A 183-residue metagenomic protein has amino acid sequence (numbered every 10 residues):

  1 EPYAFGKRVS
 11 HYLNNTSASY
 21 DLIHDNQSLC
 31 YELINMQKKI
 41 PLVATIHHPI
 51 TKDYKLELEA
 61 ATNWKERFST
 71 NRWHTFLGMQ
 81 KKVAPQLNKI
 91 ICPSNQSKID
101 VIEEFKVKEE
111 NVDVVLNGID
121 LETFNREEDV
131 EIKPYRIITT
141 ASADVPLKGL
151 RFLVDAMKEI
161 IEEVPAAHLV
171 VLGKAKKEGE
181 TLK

Functional and structural regions predicted by a protein language model:
E1, Q37-K81: Acceptor-binding helix/loop patch of EC 2.4 sugar-transfer enzymes, predominantly nucleotide-sugar-dependent
E1-K7: A conserved catalytic-core segment of Leloir-type glycosyltransferases
Y12-C30, V43: Short N-terminal targeting/anchoring amphipathic segment
H24, S69, Q86-N95, T140: A short beta-strand/loop micro-motif in the catalytic core of glycosyltransferases that engages the nucleotide-sugar
Q96, G118: Carbohydrate-associated surface elements
E104, V170-K183: Short, structured helix-loop element that forms part of the nucleotide-activated donor/catalytic region
L121, D144-G149, E163, K177-G179: A short, basic/aromatic alpha-helical/loop segment that forms part of the nucleotidyl-sugar donor-binding site
D129-K148, V154-K158, L169-V170: Conserved donor-binding/catalytic core segment of Leloir-type glycosyltransferases
